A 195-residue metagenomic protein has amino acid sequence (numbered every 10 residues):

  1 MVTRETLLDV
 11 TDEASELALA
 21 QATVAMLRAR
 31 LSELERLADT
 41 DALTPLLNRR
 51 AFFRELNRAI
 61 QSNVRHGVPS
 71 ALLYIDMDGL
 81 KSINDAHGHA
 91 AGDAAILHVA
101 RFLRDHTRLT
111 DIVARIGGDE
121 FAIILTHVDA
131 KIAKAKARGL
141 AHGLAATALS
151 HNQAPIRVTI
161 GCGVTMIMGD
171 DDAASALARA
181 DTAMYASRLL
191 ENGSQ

Functional and structural regions predicted by a protein language model:
T3-A42, R50-Q61, D111-I112, I124: Signal-transducing coiled-coil linker helices
E33, A38, R58-A71, I75 (+4 more regions): Nucleotide second-messenger and two-component phosphorelay signaling modules
E35-R54, I75-G88, L97: Conserved nucleotide-binding and Mg2+-coordinating catalytic segments in signaling enzymes
F52, L56-N57, L73, I96 (+3 more regions): Heptad-repeat coiled-coil signal-transmission/dimerization helices
L80, V99, V113, F121 (+1 more regions): Hydrophobic framework residues that shape the active-site pocket of cyclic nucleotide turnover catalytic cores
A95, I123-G139: Short helix/loop segment flanking the catalytic signature motif in cyclic-nucleotide metabolism enzymes
A100-R101, I132-S150: Alpha-helical scaffold within the catalytic cores of cyclic-nucleotide enzymes
K134, N152, T165-Q195: Catalytic-core segments of nucleotide cyclases and related cyclic-nucleotide turnover enzymes
